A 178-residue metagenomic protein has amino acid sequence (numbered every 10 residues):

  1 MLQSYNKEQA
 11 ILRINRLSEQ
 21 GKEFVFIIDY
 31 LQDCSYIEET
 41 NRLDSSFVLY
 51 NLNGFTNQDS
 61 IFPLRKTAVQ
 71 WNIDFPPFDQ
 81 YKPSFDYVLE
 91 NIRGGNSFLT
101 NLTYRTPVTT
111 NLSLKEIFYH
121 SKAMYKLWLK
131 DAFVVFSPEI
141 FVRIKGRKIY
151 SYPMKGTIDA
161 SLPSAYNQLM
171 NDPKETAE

Functional and structural regions predicted by a protein language model:
M1-E178: Extended alpha-helical targeting/anchoring segments, especially N-terminal organellar/secretory targeting helices
